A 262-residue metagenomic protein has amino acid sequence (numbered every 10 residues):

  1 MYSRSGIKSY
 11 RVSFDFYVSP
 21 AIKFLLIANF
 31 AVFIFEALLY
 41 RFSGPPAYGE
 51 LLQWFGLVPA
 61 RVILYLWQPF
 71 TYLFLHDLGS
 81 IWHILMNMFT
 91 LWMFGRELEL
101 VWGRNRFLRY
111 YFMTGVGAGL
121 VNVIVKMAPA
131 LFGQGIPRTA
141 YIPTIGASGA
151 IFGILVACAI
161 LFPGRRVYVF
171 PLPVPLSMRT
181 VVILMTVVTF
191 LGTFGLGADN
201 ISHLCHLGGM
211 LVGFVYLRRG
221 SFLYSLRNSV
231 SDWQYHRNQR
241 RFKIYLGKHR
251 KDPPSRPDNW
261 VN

Functional and structural regions predicted by a protein language model:
M1-A21, A28-F30, T189-N262: C-terminal transmembrane module of polytopic alpha-helical membrane proteins
Y17-I145, L191-R218: N-terminal TM1-TM2 helical hairpin plus the immediately adjacent luminal interfacial "cap"
L57-I63, I154-L155, I183-V187: Short, motif-level signal for alpha-helix interfacial/capping segments enriched in acidic residues and aromatics/proline
L100-V101, L161-P173, S221-R227: Alpha-helical transmembrane bundle and helix-membrane interface signal in multi-pass integral membrane proteins
R106-M113, S148, L172-T180: Cytoplasmic-side transmembrane-helix entry/capping segments in multi-pass membrane proteins
G115-G119, G153, A157, I183: Small-residue faces within membrane-embedded alpha-helices
A140-P163, C205: Membrane-interface micro-motifs in multi-pass membrane enzymes
V169, P175-T186, G195: Membrane-embedded catalytic cores of phosphoryl/pyrophosphoryl-handling enzymes
